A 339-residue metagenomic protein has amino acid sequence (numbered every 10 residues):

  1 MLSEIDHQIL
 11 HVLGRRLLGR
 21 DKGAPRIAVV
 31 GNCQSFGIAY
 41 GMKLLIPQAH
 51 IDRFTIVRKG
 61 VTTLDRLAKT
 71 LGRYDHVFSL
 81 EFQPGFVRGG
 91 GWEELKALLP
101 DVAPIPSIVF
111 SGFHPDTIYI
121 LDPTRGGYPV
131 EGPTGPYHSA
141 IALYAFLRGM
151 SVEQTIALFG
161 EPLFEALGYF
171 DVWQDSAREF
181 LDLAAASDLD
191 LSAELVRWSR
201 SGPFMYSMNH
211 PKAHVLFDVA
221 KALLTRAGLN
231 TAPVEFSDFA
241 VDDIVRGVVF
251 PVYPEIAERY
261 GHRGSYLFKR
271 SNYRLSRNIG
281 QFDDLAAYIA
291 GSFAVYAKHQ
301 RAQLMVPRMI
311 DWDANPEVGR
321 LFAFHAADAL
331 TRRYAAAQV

Functional and structural regions predicted by a protein language model:
M1-V339: Extracellular glycan-modifying ectodomains
